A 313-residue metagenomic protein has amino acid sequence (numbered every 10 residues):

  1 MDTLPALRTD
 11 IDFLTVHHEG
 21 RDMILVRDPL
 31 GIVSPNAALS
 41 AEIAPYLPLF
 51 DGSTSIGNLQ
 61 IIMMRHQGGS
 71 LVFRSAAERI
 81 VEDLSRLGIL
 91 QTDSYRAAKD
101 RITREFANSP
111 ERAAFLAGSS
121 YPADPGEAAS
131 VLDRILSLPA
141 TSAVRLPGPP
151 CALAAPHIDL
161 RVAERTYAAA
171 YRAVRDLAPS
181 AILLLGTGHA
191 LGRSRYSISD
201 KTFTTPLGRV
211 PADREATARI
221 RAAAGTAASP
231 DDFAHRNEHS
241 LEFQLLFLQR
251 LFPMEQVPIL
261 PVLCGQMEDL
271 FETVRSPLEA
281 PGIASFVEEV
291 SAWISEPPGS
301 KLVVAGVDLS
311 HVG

Functional and structural regions predicted by a protein language model:
M1, M23, M63-M64, M254 (+1 more regions): Detector for methionine-enriched segments
M1-V33: Long, low-complexity, charged/polar intrinsically disordered regions in eukaryotic proteins
T3, V16, R27-P29, I80 (+4 more regions): Homeobox/homeodomain signature
L7-G20, Q60, M64, A97-R104 (+2 more regions): Short, charge-rich amphipathic segments
D22, L30-P125: Long, charge-rich, low-complexity alpha-helical segments
P110-G313: Active-site histidine-anchored catalytic micro-motif
